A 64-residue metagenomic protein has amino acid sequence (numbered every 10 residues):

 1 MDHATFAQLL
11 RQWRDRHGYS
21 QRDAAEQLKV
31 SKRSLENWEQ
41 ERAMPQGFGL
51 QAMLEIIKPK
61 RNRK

Functional and structural regions predicted by a protein language model:
M1-R16: A short, Lys/Arg-rich alpha-helix, primarily the initiator
L9, S20, Q46-G49: Residues that mark the N-terminal boundary/hinge immediately upstream of a DNA-recognition element
G18, R42-A43: Residue-level recognition of short, well-ordered coil/turn positions that link secondary-structure elements
G18-E36: Short alpha-helical DNA-recognition segment
K29, M44-K64: DNA major-groove recognition helix of helix-turn-helix/homeodomain DNA-binding modules
